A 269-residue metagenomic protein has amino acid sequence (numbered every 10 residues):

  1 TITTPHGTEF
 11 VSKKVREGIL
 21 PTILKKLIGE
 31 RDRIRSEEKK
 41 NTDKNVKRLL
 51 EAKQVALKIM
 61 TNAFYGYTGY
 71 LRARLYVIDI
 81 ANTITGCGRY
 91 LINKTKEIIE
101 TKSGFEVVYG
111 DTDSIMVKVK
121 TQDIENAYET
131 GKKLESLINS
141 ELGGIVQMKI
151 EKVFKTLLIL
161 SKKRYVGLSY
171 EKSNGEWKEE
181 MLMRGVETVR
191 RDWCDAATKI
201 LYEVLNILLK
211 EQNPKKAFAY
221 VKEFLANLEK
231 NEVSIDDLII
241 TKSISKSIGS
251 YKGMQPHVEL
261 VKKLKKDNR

Functional and structural regions predicted by a protein language model:
T1-T8, K14-V15, I19, I23 (+5 more regions): DNA-dependent DNA polymerase catalytic subunits
L24-N41, L57: Non-transmembrane amphipathic alpha-helical segments
F64-G69: A contiguous, well-structured pocket-lining segment that forms one wall/lid of small-molecule binding clefts in soluble
